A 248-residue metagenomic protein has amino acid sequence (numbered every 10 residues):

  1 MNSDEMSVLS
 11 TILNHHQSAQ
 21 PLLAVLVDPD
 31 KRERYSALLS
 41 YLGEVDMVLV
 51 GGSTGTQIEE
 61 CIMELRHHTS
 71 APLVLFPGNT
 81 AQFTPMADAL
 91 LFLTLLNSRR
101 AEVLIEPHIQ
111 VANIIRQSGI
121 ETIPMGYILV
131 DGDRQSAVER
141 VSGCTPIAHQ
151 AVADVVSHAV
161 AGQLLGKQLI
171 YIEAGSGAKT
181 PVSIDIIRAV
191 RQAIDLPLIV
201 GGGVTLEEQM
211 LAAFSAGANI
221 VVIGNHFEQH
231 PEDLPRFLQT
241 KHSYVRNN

Functional and structural regions predicted by a protein language model:
M1-P29, I114-P124, D131-Q135: N-terminal amphipathic alpha-helix/helix-capping segment at the start of soluble metabolic enzymes
Q20-Y35, F76-T80, L129-V155, V200 (+1 more regions): Active-site mouth loops of central-metabolism enzymes
L22-V27, V48-V50, L73-L75, L90-F92 (+4 more regions): Hydrophobic faces of well-ordered beta-strands that scaffold small-molecule active sites in alpha/beta enzyme cores
L38, L75, N79-L93, A193-V221: Catalytic cores of alpha/beta
V50-G55, L93-L104, A174-G177, G203-V204 (+1 more regions): Glycine-rich phosphate-binding active-site loops on the catalytic face of alpha/beta enzymes
E59-N79, V111-N113, S118-I123, T180-L206 (+1 more regions): Alpha-helix-loop-beta-strand connector modules within alpha/beta enzyme cores
Q82-Q163: Conserved anion-binding
V141-I186, E228-L234: Glycine/Thr-rich beta-alpha phosphate-binding loop at enzyme active sites
